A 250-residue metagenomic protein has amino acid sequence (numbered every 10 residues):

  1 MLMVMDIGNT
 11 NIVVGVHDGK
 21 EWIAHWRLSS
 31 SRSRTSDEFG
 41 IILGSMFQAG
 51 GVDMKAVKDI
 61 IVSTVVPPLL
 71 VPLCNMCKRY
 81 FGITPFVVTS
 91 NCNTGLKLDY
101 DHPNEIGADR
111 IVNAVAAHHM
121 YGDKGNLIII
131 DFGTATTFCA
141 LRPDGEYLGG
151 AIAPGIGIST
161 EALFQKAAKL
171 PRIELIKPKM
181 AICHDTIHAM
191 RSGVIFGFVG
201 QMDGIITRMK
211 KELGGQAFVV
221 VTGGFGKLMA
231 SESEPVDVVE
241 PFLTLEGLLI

Functional and structural regions predicted by a protein language model:
M1-H25, A117, Y121-Y147, L163 (+1 more regions): Gly/Thr-rich phosphate-binding beta-strand-loop-beta motif of the actin/hexokinase/Hsp70
M1-M3, I7-C92: N-terminal glycine/serine-rich phosphate-binding loop of ATP-dependent small-molecule kinases, especially carbohydrate
W26, R32, P178-F218, V236-D237: Adenine-nucleotide phosphate-binding core of ATP-dependent small-molecule kinases
L28-S33, S90-C92, I152-I158, F242-I250: Short, acidic/turn-prone active-site loops that include or flank metal/cofactor- and phosphate-binding residues
S31-E38, N104-D123, I129, L148-R191: Glycine-rich phosphate-binding loop plus the immediately following alpha-helix
Q48, V52, K78, G82 (+5 more regions): Generic secondary-structure signature for well-ordered alpha-helical cores
G50-I106, R142-A151, G155-I156, H184-I195 (+3 more regions): Short beta-strand-loop/turn "lid" adjacent to the catalytic site in phosphate-handling enzymes
A116-H118, A168, I195, K227 (+1 more regions): Glycine-rich phosphate-binding/hydrolytic loop that grips phosphoryl groups
